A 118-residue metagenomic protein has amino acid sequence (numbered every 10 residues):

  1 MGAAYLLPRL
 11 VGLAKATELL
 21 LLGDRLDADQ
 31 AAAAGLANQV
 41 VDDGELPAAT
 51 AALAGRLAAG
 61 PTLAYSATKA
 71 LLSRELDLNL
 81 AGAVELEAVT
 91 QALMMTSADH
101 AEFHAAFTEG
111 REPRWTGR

Functional and structural regions predicted by a protein language model:
M1-Y65, V89, S97, E102-A105: Crotonase-fold acyl-CoA enzyme core
L72-L78: Short, charged, surface-exposed hinge/linker loops at domain edges that act as mobile lids or interdomain connectors
L78-N79, R114: Glycine- (often His-adjacent) and acidic-residue-rich active-site loop that binds/positions the CoA thioester
G82-V84: Juxtamembrane helix-entry segments on the extracytoplasmic side of multipass membrane proteins
A105-R118: Terminal low-complexity tails and localization/encapsulation signals of metabolic enzymes
